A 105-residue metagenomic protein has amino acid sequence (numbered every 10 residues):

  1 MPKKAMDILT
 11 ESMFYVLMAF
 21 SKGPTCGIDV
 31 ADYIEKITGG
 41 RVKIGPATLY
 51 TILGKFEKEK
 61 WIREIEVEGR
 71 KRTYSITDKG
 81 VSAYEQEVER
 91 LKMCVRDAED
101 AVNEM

Functional and structural regions predicted by a protein language model:
M1-I8, C94, D100: Intrinsically disordered, low-complexity serine/threonine- and proline-rich regulatory segments
M6-T48: N-terminal helix-turn-helix DNA-binding core of bacterial DNA-binding proteins
A19-K22, R41, I65, A83 (+1 more regions): Histidine kinase transmitter module recognition
K22-C26, K55, G80: Short, charged/polar surface micro-motifs in flexible loops or helix N-caps
L49-F56: Basic amphipathic alpha-helical segments that dock to polyanions
E57-G69, S75: Beta-hairpin "wing" of winged helix-turn-helix
G69-V88: Basic, amphipathic "hinge/linker" alpha-helix immediately C-terminal to the N-terminal HTH DNA-binding motif
S82-M105: Amphipathic alpha-helical dimerization/coiled-coil segments that flank or bridge DNA-binding/regulatory modules
